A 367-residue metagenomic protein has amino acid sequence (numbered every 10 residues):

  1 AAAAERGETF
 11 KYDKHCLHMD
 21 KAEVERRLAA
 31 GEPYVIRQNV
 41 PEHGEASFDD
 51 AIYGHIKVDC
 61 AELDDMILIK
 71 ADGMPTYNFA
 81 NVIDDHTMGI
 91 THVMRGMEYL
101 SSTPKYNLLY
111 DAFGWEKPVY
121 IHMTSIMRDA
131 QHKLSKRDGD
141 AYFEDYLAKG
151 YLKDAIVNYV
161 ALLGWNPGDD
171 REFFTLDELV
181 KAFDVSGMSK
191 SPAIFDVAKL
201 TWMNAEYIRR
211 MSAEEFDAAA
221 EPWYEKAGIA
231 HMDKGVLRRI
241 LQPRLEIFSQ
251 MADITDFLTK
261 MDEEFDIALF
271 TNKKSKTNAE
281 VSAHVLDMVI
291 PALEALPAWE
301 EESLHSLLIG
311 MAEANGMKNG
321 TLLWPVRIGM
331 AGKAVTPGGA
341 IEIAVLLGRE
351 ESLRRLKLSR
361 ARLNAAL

Functional and structural regions predicted by a protein language model:
A1-H122, M127-L134, Y142, P167: Active-site cores that bind ATP or allylic diphosphates and position pyrophosphate for catalysis
A4-G7, E23-G31, E214-E215, W223-G235 (+2 more regions): Short, glycine- and charge-enriched coil/turn segments that flank and shape catalytic ligand pockets
G96, Y146, A312, G316: Short, charged/polar micro-motifs that form catalytic or ligand-binding hotspots
F113-A268, S275-K276, A331-L367: Catalytic adenosine-cofactor/nucleotide-binding cores of aminoacyl-tRNA synthetases and other
K274-L308: Long, amphipathic alpha-helical coiled-coil segments characteristic of histidine-phosphotransfer scaffolds
E300-L347, E351, R360: Helix-rich, typically C-terminal accessory recognition domains appended to large enzymatic cores
